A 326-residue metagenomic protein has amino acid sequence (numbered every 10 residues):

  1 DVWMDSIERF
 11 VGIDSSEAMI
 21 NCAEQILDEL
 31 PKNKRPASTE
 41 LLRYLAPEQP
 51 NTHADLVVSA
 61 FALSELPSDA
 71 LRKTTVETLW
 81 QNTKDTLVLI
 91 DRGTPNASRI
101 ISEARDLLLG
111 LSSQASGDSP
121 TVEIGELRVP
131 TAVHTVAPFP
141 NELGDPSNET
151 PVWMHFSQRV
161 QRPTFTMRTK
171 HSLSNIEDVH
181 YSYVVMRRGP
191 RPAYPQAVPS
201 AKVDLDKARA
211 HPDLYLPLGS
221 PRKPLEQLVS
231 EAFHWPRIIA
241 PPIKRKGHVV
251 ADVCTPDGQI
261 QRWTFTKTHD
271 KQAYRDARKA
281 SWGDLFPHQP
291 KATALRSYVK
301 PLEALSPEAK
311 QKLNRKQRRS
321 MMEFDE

Functional and structural regions predicted by a protein language model:
D1-I7: Conserved SAM-binding loop of SAM-dependent methyltransferases across substrates and taxa, primarily the Class I
R9-V11, S15-H53: S-adenosyl-L-methionine
H53-A70: A short SAM/SAH-binding and catalytic strip from SAM-dependent methyltransferases
A70-L89, L109-G110: A short glycine-rich, Lys/Arg-flanked "PGG" loop and its adjoining helix->strand segment in the class I
N82-N96, H134-A137: Conserved beta-strand signature within the Rossmann-like core of class I S-adenosyl-L-methionine
L89-G110: Conserved class I S-adenosyl-L-methionine
R99-S102, S113-A197: Class I S-adenosyl-L-methionine
M154-E326: C-terminal lobe and adjacent flexible extensions of AdoMet/dcAdoMet transferase-like proteins
